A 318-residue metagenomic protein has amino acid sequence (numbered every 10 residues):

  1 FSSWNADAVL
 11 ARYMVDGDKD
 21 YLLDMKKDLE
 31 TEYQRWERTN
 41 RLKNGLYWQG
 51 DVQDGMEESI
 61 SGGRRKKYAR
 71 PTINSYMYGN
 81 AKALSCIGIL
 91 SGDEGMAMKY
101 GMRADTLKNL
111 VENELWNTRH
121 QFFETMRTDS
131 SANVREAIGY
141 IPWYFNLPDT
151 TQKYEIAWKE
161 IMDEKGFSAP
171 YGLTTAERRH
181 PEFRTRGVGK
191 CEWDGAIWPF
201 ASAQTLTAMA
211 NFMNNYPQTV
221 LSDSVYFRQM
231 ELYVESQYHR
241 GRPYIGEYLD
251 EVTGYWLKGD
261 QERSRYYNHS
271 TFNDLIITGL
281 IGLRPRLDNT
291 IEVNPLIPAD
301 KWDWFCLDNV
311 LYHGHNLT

Functional and structural regions predicted by a protein language model:
F1-V9, Q49-G63, R70-S91, A132-N133: Aromatic-lined, polymer-binding surfaces characteristic of secreted/periplasmic polysaccharide-degrading enzymes
F1-Y47, R70-Y78, G195-M209, D223-M230 (+1 more regions): Aromatic-rich carbohydrate-recognition surfaces in CAZymes
R12-E30, S85-T106, N146-I161, A210-M230 (+1 more regions): Structural helix-adjacent loops and short alpha-helical linkers that scaffold large soluble proteins
D28-L42, Y76, A83-C86, K99-N117 (+2 more regions): Alpha-helical scaffold segments in carbohydrate-active enzymes
R38-A69, N109-I197, E235-H239, P243 (+2 more regions): Extended glycan-interaction surfaces of carbohydrate-active proteins
R64-K67, N74, N133-K165, E192 (+2 more regions): Aromatic (Trp/Tyr) and acidic
C191, A208-T318: Non-catalytic C-terminal accessory modules of carbohydrate-active enzymes
